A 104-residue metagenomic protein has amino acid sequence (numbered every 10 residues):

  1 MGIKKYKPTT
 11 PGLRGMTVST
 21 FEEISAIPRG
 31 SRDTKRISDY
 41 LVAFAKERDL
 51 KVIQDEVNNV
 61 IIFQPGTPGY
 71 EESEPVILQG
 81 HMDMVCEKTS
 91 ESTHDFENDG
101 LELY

Functional and structural regions predicted by a protein language model:
M1-I27: N-terminal hydrophobic or amphipathic helices/low-complexity stretches enriched in small/hydrophobic/Pro/Gly
Y6-T10, E47, H81: Sparse, context-dependent recognition of short Cys/His-centered cofactor- or disulfide-binding micro-motifs
T9-T10, T17-T20, T34, T67 (+2 more regions): Residue-identity detector for threonine
F21-I24, T34, I62, M84-V85 (+2 more regions): Generic hydrophobic, helix-prone segments enriched in Leu/Val/Ile
G30-I77: A non-catalytic alpha/beta surface segment that caps or lines the substrate-entry region of metallo-dependent hydrolase
E71-Y104: Active-site metal-coordination/substrate-binding segment of hydrolases, especially metallo-dependent peptidases
